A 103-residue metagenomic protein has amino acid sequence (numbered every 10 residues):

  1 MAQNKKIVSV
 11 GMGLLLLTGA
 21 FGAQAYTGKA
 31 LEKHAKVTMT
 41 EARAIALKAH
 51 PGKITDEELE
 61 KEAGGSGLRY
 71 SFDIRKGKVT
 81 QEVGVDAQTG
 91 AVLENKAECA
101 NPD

Functional and structural regions predicted by a protein language model:
A2-D103: Long, terminal "pre-/pro-" and other extracytoplasmic accessory regions that lie outside the mature folded/catalytic
